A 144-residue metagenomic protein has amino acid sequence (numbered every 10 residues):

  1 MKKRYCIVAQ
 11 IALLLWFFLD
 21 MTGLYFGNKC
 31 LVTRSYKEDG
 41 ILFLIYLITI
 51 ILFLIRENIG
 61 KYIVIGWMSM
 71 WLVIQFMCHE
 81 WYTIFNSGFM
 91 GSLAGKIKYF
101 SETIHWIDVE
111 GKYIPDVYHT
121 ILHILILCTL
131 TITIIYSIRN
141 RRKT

Functional and structural regions predicted by a protein language model:
M1-I55, I59-T144: Topology signature of small-to-medium multi-pass alpha-helical membrane proteins
